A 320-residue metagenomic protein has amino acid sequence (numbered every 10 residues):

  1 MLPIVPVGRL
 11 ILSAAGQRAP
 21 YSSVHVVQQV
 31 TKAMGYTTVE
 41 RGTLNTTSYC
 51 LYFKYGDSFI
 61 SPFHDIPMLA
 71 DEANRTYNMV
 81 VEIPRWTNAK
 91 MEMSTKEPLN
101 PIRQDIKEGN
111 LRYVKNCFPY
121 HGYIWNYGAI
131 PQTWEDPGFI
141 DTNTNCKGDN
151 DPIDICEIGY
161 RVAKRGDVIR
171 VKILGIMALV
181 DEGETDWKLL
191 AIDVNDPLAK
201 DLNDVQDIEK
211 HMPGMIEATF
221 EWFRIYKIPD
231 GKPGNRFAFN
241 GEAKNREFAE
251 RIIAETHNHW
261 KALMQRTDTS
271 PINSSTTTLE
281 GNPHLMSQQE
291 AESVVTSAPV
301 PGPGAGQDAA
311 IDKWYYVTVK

Functional and structural regions predicted by a protein language model:
L2-K320: Hydrophobic N-terminal alpha-helices or hydrophobic patches in metabolic proteins across all domains of life
